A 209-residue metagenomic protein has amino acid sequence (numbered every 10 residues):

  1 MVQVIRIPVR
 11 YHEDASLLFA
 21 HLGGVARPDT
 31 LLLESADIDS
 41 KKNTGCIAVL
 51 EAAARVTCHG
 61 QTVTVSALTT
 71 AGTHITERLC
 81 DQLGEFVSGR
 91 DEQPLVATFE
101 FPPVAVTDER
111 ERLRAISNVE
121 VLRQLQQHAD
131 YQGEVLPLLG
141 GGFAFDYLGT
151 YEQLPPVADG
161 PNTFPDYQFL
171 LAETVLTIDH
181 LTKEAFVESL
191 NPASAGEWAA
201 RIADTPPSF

Functional and structural regions predicted by a protein language model:
M1-F209: Signature of the chorismate-utilizing enzyme
